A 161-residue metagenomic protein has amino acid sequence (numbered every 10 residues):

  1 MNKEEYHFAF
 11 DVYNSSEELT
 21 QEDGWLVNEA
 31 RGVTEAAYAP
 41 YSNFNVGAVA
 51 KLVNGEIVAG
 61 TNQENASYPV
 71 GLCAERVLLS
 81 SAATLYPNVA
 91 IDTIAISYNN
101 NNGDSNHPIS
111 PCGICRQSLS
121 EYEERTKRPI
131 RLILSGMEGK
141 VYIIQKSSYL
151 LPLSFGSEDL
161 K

Functional and structural regions predicted by a protein language model:
M1-A36, S80, Y86-K161: C-terminal binding/interaction regions
Y38-P40: Short Gly/Pro-enriched turn/cap motifs at secondary-structure boundaries
N43-L52: Short beta-strand scaffold segments in enzyme catalytic cores
K51, E75, Q117: Short, electropositive, low-hydrophobicity segments enriched in small/polar residues
L52-G55, G136-E138: Short acidic-glycine loop/turn motifs at beta-strand connectors
G55-I94: Helix-adjacent hinge/juxtasegments
